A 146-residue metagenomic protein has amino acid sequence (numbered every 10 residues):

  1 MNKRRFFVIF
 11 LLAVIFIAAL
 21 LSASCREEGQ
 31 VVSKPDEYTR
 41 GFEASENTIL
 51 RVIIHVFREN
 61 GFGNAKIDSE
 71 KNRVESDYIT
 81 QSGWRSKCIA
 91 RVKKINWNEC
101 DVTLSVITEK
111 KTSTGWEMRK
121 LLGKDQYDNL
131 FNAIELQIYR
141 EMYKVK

Functional and structural regions predicted by a protein language model:
N2, S24-C25: Terminal low-complexity, intrinsically disordered regions
N2-L12: Bacterial N-terminal signal peptides that target proteins for export
F10-L20: Bacterial N-terminal signal peptides
C25-K146: Ser/Thr-rich, low-complexity intrinsically disordered terminal regions
